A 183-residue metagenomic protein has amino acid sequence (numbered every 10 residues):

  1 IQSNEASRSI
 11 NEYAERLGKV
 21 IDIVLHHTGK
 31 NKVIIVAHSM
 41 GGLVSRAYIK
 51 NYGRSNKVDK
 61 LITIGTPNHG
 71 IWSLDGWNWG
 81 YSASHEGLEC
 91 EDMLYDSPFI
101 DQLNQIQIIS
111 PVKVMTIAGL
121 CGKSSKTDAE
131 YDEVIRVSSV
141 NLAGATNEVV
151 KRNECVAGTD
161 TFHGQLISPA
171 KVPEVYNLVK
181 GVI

Functional and structural regions predicted by a protein language model:
I1-V33: Active-site catalytic motif of lipid deacylating hydrolases and related acyltransferases
Q2, S39, L120: Nucleotide-sugar donor-binding loop of glycosyltransferases
A6, L43, H69: Active-site loop signature of alpha/beta-hydrolase-fold enzymes
A6-R8, V33-A37, E86-C90, G122: N-terminal start-of-chain detector that recognizes signal peptides and the immediate post-cleavage beginning
E15-G18, D22, I49-I183: Helical cap/lid subdomain of alpha/beta-hydrolase-fold lipid enzymes that gates access to the catalytic pocket
V36-A37, G41, S45, G65: Gly/Ala-rich beta-loop-alpha elbow adjacent to hydrolase catalytic centers
